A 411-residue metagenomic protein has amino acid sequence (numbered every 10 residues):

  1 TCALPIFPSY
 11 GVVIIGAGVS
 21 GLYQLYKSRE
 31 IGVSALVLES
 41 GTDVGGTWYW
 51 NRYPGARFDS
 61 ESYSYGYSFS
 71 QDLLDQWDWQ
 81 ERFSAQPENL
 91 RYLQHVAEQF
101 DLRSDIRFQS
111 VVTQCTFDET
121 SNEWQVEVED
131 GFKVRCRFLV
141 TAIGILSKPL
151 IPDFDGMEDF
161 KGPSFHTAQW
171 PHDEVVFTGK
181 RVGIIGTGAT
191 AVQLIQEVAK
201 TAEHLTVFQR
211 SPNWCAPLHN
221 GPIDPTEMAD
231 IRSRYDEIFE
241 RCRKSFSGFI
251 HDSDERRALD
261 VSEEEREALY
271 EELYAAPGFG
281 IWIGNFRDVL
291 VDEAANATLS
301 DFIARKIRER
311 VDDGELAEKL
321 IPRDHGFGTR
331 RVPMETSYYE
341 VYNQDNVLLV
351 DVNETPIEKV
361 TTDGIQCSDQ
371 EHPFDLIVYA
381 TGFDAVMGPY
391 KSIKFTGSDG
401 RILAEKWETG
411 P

Functional and structural regions predicted by a protein language model:
A3-V12, A17, L22, K27-E158 (+4 more regions): N-terminal FAD-binding dinucleotide-binding subdomain shared by FAD-dependent oxidases/monooxygenases
K161-S164: Active-site-adjacent "gating/activation" loops or surface patches in catalytic cores
H166-Q169: A conserved FAD-binding loop/helix module that cradles the flavin
V182: Conserved class I S-adenosyl-L-methionine
E197: Active-site-proximal cofactor/substrate-binding loop regions of enzyme domains
